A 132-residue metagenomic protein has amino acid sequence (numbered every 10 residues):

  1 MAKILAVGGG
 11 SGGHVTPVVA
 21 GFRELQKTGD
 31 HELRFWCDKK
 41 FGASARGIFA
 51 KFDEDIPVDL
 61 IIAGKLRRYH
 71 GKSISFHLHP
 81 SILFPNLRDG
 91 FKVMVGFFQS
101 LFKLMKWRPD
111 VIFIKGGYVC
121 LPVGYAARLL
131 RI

Functional and structural regions predicted by a protein language model:
A2, D30-H31, R131-I132: A short helix->loop->beta-strand "cap" motif at the edges of active sites that frequently abuts
A2-K3, D110: Nucleotide donor/acceptor-binding cores
I4-G9, H31-G90: Conserved nucleotide-sugar phosphate-binding/catalytic loop shared by glycosyltransferases and other
H14-Q26: Short amphipathic alpha-helix
V15-V18, S44-G47, H70, P122-Y125: Short glycine-/acidic-enriched loop or helix-start segments at secondary-structure transitions that form or flank
E24, K106, P122-I132: Alpha-helix C-terminal capping segments
K72-V111, L129: An amphipathic, basic-hydrophobic alpha-helix
K115-V119: Short His-centered aromatic/hydrophobic patch
